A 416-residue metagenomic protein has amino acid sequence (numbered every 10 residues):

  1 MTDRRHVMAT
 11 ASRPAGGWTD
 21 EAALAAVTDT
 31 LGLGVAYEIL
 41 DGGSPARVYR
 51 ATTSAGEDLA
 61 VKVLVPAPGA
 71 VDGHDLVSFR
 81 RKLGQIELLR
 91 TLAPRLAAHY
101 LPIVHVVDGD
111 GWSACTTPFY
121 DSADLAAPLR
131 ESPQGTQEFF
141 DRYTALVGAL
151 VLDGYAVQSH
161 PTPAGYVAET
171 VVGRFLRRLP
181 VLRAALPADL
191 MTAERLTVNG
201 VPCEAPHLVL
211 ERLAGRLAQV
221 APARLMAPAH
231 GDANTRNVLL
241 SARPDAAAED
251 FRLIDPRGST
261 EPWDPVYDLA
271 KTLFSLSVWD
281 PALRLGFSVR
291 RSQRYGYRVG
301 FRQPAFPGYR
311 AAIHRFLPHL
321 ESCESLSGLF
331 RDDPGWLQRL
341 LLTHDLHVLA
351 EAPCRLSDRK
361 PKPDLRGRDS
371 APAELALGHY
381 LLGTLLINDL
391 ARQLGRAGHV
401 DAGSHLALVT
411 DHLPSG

Functional and structural regions predicted by a protein language model:
T2-E38: Juxta-kinase regulatory segment immediately upstream of eukaryotic protein kinase catalytic domains
A26-G56: ATP-binding glycine-rich phosphate-binding loop
S44-T53, E211-P265: Active-site acidic catalytic loop and adjacent metal/ATP-binding pocket of ATP-dependent phosphoryl transfer enzymes
P45-L83, A127-S132: ATP-binding glycine-rich loop module of kinase domains
L88-P94, A123-L190, P206-P222: Conserved kinase catalytic-core helix
H99-S113: Short beta-strand micro-motifs within the conserved protein kinase catalytic domain, predominantly in the N-lobe
D250, R257-L326, D345-P363: Active-site activation/catalytic loop segments of kinase-like enzymes and analogous catalytic loops in related
P304-G416: ATP/Mg2+ or Mg2+-diphosphate-binding catalytic cores that bind nucleotide phosphates or diphosphates via glycine-rich
